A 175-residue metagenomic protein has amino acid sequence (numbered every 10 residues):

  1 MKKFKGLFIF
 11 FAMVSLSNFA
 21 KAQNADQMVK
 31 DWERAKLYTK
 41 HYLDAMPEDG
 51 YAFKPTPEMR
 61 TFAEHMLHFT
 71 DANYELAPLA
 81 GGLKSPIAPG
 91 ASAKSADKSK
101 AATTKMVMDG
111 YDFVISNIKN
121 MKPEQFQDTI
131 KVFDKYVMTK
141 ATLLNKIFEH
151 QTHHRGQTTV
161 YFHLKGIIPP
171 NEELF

Functional and structural regions predicted by a protein language model:
M1-A25: Bacterial Sec-dependent N-terminal signal peptides
Q23, P89-D97: Vicinal oxygen chelate
N24-W32: N-terminal beta-strand motif that seeds the catalytic metal site of vicinal oxygen chelate
V29, L37-K40, E48-A91, K131-F175: Short, contiguous alpha-helical
E33-K36, T70, M108-Y111, I115: Hydrophobic core segments within long, regular secondary-structure runs in both alpha- and beta-rich folds
S95-K131, T139-H150: Acidic/histidine-rich alpha-helical segments that form the ligand environment of transition-metal centers
